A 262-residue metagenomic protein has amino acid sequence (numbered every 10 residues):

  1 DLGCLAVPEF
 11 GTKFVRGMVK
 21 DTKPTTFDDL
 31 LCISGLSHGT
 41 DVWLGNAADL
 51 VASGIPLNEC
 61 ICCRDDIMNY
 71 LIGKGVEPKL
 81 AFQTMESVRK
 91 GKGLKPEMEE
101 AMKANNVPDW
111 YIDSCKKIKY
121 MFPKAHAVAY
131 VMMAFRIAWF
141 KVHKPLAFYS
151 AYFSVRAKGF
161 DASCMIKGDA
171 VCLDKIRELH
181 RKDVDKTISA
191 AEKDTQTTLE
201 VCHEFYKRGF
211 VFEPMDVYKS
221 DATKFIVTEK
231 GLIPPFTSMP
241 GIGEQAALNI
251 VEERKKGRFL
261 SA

Functional and structural regions predicted by a protein language model:
D1-A262: Noncatalytic, beta-rich nucleic-acid-contacting surfaces in large DNA/RNA-processing enzymes
